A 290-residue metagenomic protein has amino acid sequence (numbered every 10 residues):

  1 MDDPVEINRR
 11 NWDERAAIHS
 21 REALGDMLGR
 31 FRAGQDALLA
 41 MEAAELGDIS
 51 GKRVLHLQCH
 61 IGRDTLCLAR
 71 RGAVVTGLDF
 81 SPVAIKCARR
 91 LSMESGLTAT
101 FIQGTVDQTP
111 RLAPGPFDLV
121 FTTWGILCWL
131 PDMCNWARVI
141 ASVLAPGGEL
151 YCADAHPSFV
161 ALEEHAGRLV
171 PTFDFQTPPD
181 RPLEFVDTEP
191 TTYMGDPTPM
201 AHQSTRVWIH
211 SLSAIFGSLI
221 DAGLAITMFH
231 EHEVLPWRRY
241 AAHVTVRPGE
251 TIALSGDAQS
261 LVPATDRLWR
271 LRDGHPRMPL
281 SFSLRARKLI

Functional and structural regions predicted by a protein language model:
M1-G29: N-terminal, positively charged/glycine-rich alpha-helical extensions of SAM-dependent methyltransferases
L24-K52: Conserved alpha-helix/loop element of class I SAM-dependent methyltransferases that forms part of the SAM/SAH-binding
R53-T109: Class I SAM-dependent methyltransferase SAM/SAH-binding core
R111-V120: A short acidic, Gly/Pro-enriched loop at the edge of an enzyme's catalytic core that lines a small-molecule cofactor
C134-E149: A short glycine-rich, Lys/Arg-flanked "PGG" loop and its adjoining helix->strand segment in the class I
E149-Y193: Conserved class I S-adenosyl-L-methionine
P157-L169, T198-A214: Acceptor-substrate binding/catalytic loop of class I
T205-F229: Short alpha-helix
